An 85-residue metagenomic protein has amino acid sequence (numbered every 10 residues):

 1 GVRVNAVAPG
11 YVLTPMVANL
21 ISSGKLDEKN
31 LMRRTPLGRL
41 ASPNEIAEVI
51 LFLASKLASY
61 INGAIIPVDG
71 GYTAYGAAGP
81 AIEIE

Functional and structural regions predicted by a protein language model:
G1-G10: Conserved beta-loop-beta element that borders a ligand/cofactor-binding pocket
R3, I61-G63: Short, small/polar-rich loop/turn modules that mediate ligand/substrate recognition or access, typified
A6, I65-P67: Conserved beta-strand scaffold in the Rossmann-like NAD(H)/NADP(H)-binding core of dehydrogenases/reductases
Y11-R34, Y75-E85: A glycine/serine/threonine-rich, flexible loop-to-helix segment that serves as the NAD(P) cofactor-binding "lid"
S23, G38, S55-A58, A77: Generic structural signal for alpha-helix termini and adjacent loop/cap motifs
T35-I46, L57: A conserved structural motif in NAD(P)-dependent oxidoreductases
I50, A54: Hydrophobic "lid"/C-terminal helical patch of Rossmann-like NAD(P)-dependent dehydrogenase/epimerase domains
G71: Conserved short acidic donor-positioning loop in nucleotide-sugar-dependent glycosyltransferases
